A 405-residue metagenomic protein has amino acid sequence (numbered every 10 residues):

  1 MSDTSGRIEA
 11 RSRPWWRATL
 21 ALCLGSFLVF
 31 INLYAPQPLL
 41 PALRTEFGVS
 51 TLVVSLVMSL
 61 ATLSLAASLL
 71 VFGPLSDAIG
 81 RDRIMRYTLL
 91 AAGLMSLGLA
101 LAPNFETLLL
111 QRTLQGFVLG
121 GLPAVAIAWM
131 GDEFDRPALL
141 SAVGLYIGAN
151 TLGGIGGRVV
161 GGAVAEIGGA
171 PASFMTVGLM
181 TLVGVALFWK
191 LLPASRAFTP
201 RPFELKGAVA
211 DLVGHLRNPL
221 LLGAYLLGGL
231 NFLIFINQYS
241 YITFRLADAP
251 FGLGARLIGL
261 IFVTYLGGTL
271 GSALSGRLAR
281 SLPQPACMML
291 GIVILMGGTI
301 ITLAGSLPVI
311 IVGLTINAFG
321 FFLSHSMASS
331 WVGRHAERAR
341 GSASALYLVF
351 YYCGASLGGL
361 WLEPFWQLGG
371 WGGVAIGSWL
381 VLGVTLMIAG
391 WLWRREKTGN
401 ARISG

Functional and structural regions predicted by a protein language model:
D3-R11, P193-Y225: Juxtamembrane intracellular "pre-TM" segments in multi-pass secondary transporters
G48, G80, L101-T107, D135 (+1 more regions): Helix-breaking motifs and short loop linkers at transmembrane-helix boundaries and internal kinks in secondary membrane
A67-F105: Conserved MFS/SLC helix-loop-helix module at the cytosolic interface between two early adjacent transmembrane helices
L69-G80, L270-P283, W366: Helix-to-loop junctions at the C-terminal end of transmembrane segments in multipass secondary transporters
A91, M95-G98, E106-Q115, P308-I316: Paired small-residue
T107, R136-P137, G144-L192: Helix-loop-helix hairpin linking two adjacent transmembrane segments in secondary transporters
Q111-N150: Cytoplasmic helix-loop-helix junction between adjacent transmembrane helices in 12-TM secondary transporters
P285-A328: C-terminal transmembrane helical hairpin of 12-TM major facilitator-type secondary transporters
